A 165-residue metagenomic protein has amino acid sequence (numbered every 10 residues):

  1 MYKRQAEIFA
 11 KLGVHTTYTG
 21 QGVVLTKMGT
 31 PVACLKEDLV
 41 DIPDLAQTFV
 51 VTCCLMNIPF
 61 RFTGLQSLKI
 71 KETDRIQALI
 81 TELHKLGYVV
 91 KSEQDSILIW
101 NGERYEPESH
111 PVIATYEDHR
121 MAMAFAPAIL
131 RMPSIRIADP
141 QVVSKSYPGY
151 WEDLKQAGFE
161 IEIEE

Functional and structural regions predicted by a protein language model:
K3-E165: Short, structured segments at the rim of ligand-binding sites
